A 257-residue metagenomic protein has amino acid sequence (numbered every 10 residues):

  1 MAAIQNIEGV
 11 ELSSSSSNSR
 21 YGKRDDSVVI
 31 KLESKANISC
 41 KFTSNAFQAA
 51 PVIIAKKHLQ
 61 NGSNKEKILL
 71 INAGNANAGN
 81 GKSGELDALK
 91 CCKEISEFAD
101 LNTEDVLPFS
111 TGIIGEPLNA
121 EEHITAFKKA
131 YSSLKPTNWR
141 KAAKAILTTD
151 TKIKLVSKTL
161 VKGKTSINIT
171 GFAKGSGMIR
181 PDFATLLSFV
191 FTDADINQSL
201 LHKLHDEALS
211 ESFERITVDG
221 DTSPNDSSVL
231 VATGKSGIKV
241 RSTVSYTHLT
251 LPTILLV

Functional and structural regions predicted by a protein language model:
M1-N45: N-terminal amphipathic/basic leader segments beginning at the initiator methionine
I30-E66: Active-site-flanking structural segment that lines cofactor/substrate pockets
Q48-Q60, E85-F98, H202-R215, L249: Short, well-ordered amphipathic alpha-helical segments that serve as non-catalytic structural scaffolds within diverse
K67-G74, D105-T111, D226-A232: Glycine- and acidic-rich phosphate- and metal-coordinating loops
F98, T103-F213: Glycine-rich, mobile lid/loop segments that gate access to catalytic sites or pores
I216-T217, T233-S242: Glycine- and Gly-Pro-enriched alpha-helical subdomains that act as flexible, kink-prone "lid/hinge" or packing modules
V218-S228: A structural-propensity feature for long, helix-poor, extended segments
T247-T253: Conserved small/polar residues in nucleotide/adenosyl-binding loops
